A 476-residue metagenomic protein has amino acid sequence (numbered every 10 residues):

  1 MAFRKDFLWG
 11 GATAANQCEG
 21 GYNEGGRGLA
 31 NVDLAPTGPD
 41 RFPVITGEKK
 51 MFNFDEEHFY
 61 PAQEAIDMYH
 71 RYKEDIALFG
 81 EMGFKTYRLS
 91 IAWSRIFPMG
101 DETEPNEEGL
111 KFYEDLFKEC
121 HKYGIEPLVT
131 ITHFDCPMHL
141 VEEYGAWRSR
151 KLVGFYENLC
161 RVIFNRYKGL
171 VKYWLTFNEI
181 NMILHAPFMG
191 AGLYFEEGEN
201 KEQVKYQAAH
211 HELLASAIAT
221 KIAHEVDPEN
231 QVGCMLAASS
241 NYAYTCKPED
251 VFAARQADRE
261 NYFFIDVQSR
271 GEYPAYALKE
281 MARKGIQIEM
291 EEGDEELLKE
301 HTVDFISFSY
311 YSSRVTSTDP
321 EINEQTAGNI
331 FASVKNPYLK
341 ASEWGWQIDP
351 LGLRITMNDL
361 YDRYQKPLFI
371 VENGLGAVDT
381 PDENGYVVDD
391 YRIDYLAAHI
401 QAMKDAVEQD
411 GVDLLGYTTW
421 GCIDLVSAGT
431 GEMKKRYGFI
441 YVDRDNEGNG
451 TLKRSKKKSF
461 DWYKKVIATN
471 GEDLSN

Functional and structural regions predicted by a protein language model:
M1-E56, M99-D101, L110-N476: Active-site region of glycoside hydrolase catalytic domains
E57-R71, R148-K151: Active-site mouth loops of central-metabolism enzymes
A62, Y69, G100-T103, E343: Short, flexible active-site loop motifs that bind/organize anionic cofactors or intermediates
D67, R71-A92, E300-I306: Catalytic domains of carbohydrate-active enzymes, especially glycoside hydrolases
K85, S94-I96, F134-C136: A short acidic, glycine/proline-enriched capping/turn motif at secondary-structure boundaries, especially helix N-cap
I91-P105: Glycine-rich, proline-tolerant flexible connector loops at the mouths of alpha/beta enzymes
